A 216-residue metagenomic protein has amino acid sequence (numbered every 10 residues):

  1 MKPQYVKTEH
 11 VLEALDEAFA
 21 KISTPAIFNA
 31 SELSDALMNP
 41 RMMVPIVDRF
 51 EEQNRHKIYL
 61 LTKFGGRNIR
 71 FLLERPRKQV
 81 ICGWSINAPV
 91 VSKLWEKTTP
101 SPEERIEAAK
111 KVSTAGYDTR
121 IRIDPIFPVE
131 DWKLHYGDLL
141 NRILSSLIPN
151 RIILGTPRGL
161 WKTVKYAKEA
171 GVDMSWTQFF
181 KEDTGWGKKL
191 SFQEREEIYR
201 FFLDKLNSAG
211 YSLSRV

Functional and structural regions predicted by a protein language model:
M1-I81: Conserved Radical SAM active-site core
P3-H10, K97-E104, D131-H135, L190 (+1 more regions): Alpha-helix N-cap and loop-to-helix initiation/capping positions
L15-F19, G66-K78, I106-K110, Y136-I152: Short amphipathic alpha-helices and their capping/turn segments at secondary-structure boundaries
P25-N29, K57-Y59, Q79-G83, D118-R122 (+2 more regions): Structural preference for beta-strand elements that scaffold enzyme active sites
D35-L37, F64-I69, V80-P100, P125-P128 (+2 more regions): Conserved radical SAM core fold
E51-E52, S113-T114, N207: Anion (oxyanion) recognition and catalysis
Y59-L60, P128-L139: Active-site glycine- and acidic-residue-rich loops that bind and position anionic ligands or nucleotide-like cofactors
G137, N141-V216: Auxiliary Fe-S-binding modules of radical SAM enzymes
